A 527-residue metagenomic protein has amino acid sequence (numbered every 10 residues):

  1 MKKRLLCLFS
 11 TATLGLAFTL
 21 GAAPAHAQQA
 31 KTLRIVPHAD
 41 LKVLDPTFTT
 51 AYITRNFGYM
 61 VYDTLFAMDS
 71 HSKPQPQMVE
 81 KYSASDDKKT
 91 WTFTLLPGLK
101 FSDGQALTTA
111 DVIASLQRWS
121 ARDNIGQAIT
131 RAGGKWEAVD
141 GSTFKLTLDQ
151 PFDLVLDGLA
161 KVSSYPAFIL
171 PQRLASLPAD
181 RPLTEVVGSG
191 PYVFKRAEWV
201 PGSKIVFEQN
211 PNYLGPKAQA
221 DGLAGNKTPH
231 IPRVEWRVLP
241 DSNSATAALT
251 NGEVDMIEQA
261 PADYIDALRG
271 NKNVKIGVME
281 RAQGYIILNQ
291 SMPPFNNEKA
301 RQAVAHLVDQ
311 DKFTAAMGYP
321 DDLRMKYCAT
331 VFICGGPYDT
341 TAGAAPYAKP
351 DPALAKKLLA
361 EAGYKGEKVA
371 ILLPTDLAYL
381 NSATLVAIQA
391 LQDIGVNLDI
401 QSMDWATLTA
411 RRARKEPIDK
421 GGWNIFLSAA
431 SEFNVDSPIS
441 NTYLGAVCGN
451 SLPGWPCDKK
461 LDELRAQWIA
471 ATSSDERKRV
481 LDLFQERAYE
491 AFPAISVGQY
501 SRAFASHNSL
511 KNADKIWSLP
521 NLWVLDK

Functional and structural regions predicted by a protein language model:
Q28-Q29, T94, Q127-A175, D180-V200: Surface-exposed binding/hinge segments that line and control ligand-binding clefts or catalytic entry sites
V36-D86, Q117, V187, S496: N-terminal lobe/hinge region of extracytoplasmic solute-binding protein
D87, S102, T147-A167, V187-D241 (+2 more regions): Aromatic-rich, solvent-exposed beta-strand/loop patch
Y192, H306, D321-E361, T375-S382: Structural transition elements
W199, F504-K527: Long beta-strand-rich cores associated with HINT superfamily self-processing modules
S203, D241-S242, A260, K356 (+3 more regions): Ligand/substrate-recognition segments at binding pockets and active sites
A267, S291, F295-G336, S382-A383 (+1 more regions): Periplasmic-binding protein-like
P346-A348, D399-A413, P438-N508, K527: Extracytoplasmic/peripheral linker and loop segments enriched in polar/acidic and small residues with frequent Thr/Pro
